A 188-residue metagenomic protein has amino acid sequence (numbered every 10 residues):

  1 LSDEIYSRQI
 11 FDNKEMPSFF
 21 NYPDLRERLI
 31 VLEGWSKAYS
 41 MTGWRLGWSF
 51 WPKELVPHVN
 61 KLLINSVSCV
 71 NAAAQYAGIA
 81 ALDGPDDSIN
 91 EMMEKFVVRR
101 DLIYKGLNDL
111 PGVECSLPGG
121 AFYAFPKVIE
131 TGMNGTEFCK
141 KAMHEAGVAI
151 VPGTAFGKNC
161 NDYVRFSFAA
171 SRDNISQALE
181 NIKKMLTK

Functional and structural regions predicted by a protein language model:
L1-K188: PLP-dependent class I/II
